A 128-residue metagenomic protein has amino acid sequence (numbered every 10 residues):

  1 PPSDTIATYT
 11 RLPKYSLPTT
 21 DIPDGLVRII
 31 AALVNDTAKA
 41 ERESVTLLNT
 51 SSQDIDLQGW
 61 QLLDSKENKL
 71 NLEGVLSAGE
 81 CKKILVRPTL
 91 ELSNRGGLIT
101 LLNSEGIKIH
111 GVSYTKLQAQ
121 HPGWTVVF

Functional and structural regions predicted by a protein language model:
P1-W60, V86-R95, V112, K116-A119 (+1 more regions): A structural motif detector for short, solvent-exposed N-terminal "entry" segments of globular domains
S51, K66-N68, E105: Solvent-exposed strand-loop boundary residues in beta-sheet-rich modules
G59-L63, I99-L101: Short conserved beta-strand and strand-loop elements enriched in small hydrophobics with frequent Asp/Gly
Q61, S65-N94: Intrinsically disordered, low-complexity Pro/Gly/Ser/Thr-rich segments with frequent PxxP/GP/PP motifs and embedded
N68-K69, Q120-W124: A short, polar/proline- and glycine-enriched secondary-structure boundary/capping micro-motif
S93-E105: Short, surface-exposed ligand- or partner-binding patches at beta-edge/loop junctions that are enriched in aromatics
